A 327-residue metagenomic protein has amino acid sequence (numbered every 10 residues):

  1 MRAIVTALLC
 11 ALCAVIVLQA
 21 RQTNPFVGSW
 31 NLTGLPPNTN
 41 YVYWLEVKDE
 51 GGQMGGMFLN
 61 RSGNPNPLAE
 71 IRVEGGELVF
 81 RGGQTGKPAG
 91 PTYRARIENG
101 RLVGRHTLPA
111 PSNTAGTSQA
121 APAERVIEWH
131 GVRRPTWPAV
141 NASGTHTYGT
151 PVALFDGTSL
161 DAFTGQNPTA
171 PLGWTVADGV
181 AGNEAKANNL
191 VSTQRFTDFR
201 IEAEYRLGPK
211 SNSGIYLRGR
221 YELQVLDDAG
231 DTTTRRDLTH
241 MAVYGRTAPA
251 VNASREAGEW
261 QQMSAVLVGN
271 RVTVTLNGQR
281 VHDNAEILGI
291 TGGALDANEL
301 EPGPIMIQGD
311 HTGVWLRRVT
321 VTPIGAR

Functional and structural regions predicted by a protein language model:
M1-I4: Positively charged n-region of N-terminal signal peptides that target proteins for export
T6-I16: Bacterial N-terminal signal peptides
L18-Q22: Boundary at the C-terminal end of the N-terminal hydrophobic targeting segment
N24-R327: Carbohydrate-interacting regions of secretory-pathway proteins
